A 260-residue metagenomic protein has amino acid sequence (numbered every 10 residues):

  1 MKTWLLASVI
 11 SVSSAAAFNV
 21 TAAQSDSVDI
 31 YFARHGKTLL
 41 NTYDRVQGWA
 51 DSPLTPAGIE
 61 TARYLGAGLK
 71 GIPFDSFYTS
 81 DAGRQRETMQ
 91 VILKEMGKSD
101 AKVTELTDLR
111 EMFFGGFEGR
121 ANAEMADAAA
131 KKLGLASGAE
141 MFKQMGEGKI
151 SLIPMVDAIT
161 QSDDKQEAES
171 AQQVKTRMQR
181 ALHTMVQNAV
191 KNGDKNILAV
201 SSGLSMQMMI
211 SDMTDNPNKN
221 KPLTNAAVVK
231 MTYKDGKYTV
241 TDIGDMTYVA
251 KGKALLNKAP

Functional and structural regions predicted by a protein language model:
M1-L6: Bacterial N-terminal signal peptides that target proteins for export
A7-A15: Bacterial N-terminal signal peptides
S14, D26-S27, F32, S76 (+5 more regions): Non-catalytic terminal regions with compositionally biased, polar/charged low complexity
V20-V28, F114-A123, Q187-K195, Q207-P260: Acidic, low-complexity terminal tails and accessory targeting/binding regions of phosphate-metabolizing enzymes
Q24-S99, A171-K175: Active-site-proximal alpha-helix that buttresses catalytic centers in soluble enzyme cores
D29-R34, Y78, T104, N192-S201: Beta-strand elements within well-structured catalytic alpha/beta cores of enzymes that handle phosphate/sulfate esters
G66-E147, K221-T224: Phosphate-coordination/substrate-recognition cap region in phosphate-metabolizing enzymes
G134-Q173: Short glycine/proline- and acidic residue-enriched helix-loop micro-motifs that form flexible lids or anion-recognition
